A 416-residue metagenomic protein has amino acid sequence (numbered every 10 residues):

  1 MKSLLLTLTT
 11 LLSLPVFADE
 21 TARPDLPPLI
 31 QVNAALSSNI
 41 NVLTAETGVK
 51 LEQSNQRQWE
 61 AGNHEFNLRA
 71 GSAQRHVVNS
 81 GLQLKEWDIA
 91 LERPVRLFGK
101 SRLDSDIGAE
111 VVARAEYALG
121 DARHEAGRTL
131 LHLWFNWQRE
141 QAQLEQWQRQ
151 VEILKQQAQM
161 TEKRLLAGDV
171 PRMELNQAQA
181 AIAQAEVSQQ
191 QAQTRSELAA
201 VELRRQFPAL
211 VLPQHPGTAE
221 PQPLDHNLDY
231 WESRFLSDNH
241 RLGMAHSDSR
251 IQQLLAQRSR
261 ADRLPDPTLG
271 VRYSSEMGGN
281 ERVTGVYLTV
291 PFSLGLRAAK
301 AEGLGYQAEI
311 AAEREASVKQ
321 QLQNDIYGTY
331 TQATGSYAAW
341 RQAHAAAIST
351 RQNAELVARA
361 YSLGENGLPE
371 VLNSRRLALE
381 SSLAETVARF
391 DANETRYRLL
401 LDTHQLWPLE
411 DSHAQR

Functional and structural regions predicted by a protein language model:
S3, D19-E20, A122-D238, T329-Q332 (+3 more regions): Periplasmic alpha-helical coiled-coil/stalk elements that build and connect Gram-negative outer-membrane
A18-N67, G71-S72, P94-V95, D169-R172 (+7 more regions): Bacterial Sec-pathway N-terminal export signals of envelope proteins
D19-D25, T47, E60, R69-D104 (+3 more regions): Small/polar, glycine/serine/threonine/aspartate-rich low-complexity segments that form flexible
N33-L43, K50-E65, V78-G81, I89-I107 (+8 more regions): A glycine-/polar-enriched beta->alpha junction
D106-A109, R172-A181, L368-R376: Short, charged, amphipathic alpha-helical segments
Q184-A209, A347-Q405: Short segments within alpha-helical structural elements
